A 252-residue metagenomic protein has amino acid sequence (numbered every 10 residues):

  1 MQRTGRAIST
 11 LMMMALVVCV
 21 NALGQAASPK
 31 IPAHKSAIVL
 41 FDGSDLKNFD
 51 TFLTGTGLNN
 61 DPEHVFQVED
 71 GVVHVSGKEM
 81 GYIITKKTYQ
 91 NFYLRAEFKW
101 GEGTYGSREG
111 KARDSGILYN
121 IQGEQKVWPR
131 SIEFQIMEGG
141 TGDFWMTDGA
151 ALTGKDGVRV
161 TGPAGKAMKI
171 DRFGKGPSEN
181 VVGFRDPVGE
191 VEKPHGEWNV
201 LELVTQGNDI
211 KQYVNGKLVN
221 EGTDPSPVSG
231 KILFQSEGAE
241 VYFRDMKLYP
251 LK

Functional and structural regions predicted by a protein language model:
M1-R6: N-terminal secretory signal peptides that target proteins for export/translocation
S9-N21: Bacterial N-terminal signal peptides
L23-K252: Carbohydrate-interacting regions of secretory-pathway proteins
